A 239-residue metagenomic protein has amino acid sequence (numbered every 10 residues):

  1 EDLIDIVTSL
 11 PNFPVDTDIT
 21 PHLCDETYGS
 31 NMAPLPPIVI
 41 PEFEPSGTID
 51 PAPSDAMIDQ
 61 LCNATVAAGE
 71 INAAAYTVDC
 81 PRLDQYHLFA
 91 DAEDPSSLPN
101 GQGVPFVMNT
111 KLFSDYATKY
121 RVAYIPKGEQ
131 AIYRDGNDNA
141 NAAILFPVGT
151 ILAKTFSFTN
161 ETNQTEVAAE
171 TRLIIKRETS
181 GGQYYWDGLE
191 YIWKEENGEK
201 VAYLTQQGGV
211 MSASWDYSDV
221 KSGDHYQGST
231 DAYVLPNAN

Functional and structural regions predicted by a protein language model:
E1-A56, E161-N239: Sequence context surrounding c-type heme c attachment/ligation sites in exported
E1-T150: Sequence/structural signature of beta-propeller domains
L112, V122, S157, A232-V234: Residue-level preference for alpha-helix termini and adjacent loops
Y124, A153-T155, R172-I174: Short, conserved beta-strand segments within well-ordered enzyme catalytic domains that often line or immediately flank
K127-I132, F158-N160, R177-E178: Short regulatory "switch" loops immediately downstream of catalytic or recognition motifs within protein catalytic
A143-T162, A168-A169: Extended, Lys/Arg-enriched charged tracts that mediate electrostatic binding to polyanionic substrates
